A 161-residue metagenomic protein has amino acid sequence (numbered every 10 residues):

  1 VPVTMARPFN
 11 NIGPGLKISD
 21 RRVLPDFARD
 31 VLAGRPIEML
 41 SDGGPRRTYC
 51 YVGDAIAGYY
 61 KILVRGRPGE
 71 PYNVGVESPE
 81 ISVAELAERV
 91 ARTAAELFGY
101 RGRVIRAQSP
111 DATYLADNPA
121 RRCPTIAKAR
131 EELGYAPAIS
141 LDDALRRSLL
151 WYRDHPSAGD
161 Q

Functional and structural regions predicted by a protein language model:
V1-P14, P25: Conserved beta-loop-beta element that borders a ligand/cofactor-binding pocket
N10, V31-Q161: C-terminal substrate-binding subdomain of Rossmann-fold SDR/epimerase-dehydratase oxidoreductases
G13-P14, R21-R22, I105-A107: Short secondary-structure boundary micro-motifs
G15-S19, D117-N118: Short, solvent-exposed loop/turn segments at secondary-structure boundaries
D20, L24-P25, A87: Amphipathic alpha-helical segments in well-structured domains
A28: Short alpha-helical segment that forms part of, or immediately flanks, the ligand-binding pocket in carbohydrate-active
